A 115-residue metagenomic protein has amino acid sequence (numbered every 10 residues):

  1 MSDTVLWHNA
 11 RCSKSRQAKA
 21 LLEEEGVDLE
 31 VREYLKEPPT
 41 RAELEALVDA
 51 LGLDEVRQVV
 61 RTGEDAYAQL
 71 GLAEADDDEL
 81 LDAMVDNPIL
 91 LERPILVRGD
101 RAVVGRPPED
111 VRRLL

Functional and structural regions predicted by a protein language model:
M1-E25, L29-Y34: Local sequence-structure signature of Cys/Sec-based thiol-disulfide redox active-site neighborhoods
Y34-L115: Thiol/selenol-based redox catalytic cores and closely related redox-interacting motifs
